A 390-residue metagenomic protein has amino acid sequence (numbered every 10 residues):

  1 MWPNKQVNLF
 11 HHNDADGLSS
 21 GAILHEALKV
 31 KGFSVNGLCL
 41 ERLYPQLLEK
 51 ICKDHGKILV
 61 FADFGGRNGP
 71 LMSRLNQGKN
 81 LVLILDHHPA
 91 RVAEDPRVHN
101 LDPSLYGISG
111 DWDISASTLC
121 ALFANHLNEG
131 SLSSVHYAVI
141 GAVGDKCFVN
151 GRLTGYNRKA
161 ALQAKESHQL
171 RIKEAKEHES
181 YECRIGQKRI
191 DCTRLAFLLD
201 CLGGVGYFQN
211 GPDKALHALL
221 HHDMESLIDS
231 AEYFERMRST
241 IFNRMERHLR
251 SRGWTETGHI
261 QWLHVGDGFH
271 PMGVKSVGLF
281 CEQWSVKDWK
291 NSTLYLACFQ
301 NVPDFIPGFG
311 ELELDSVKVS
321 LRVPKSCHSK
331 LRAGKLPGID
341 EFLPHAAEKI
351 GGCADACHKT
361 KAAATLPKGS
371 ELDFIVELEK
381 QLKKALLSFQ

Functional and structural regions predicted by a protein language model:
M1-C201, N210, K214, H221 (+1 more regions): Replace "Mg2+/Mn2+-dependent" with "divalent metal-dependent
